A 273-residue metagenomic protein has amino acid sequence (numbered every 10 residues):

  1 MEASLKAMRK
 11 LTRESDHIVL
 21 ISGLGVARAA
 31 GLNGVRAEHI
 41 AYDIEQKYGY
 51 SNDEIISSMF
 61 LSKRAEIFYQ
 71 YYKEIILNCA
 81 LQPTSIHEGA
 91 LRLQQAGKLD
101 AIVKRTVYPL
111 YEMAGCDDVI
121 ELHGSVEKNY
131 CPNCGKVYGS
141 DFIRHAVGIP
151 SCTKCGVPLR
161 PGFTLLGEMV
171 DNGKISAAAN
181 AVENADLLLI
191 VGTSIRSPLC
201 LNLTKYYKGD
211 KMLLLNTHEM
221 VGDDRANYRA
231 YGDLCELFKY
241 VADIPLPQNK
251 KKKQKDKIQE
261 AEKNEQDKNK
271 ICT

Functional and structural regions predicted by a protein language model:
M1-T273: Conserved catalytic core of sirtuin-type NAD+-dependent deacylases
